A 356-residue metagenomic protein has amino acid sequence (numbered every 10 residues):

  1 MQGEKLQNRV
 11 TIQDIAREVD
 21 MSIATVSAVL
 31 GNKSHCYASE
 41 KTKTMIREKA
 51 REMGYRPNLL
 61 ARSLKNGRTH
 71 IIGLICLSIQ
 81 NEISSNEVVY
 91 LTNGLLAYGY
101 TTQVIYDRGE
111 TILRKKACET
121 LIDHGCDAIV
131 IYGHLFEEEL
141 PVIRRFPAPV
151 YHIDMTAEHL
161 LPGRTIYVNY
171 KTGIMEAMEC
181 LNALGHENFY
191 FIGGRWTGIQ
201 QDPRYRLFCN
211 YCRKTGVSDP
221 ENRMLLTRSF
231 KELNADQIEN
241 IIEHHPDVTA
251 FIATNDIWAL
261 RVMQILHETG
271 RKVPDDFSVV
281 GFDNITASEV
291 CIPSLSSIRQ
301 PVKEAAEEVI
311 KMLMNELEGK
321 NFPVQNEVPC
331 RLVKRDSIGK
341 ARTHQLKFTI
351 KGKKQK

Functional and structural regions predicted by a protein language model:
M1-Q7, T11, G67-E179, A183 (+2 more regions): Alpha-helical recognition/docking segments in bacterial nutrient-uptake and carbohydrate-utilization systems
M1-R68: N-terminal helix-turn-helix DNA-binding module of bacterial transcription factors
I23-A28, L64-I79, C180, N188-R195: Short beta-strand segments enriched in small/hydrophobic residues
K49, Y90-G94, V142, P203-T215 (+1 more regions): Alpha-helical structural signal in soluble globular domains
C76-N86, I105-I112, T165-E176, I192-Q237 (+4 more regions): Hinge/beta->alpha junction and helix N-cap segments in small-molecule ligand-binding domains
Y170, A235-K356: Flexible loop/turn connectors
E187-N188, D219-R223, K272-V279: Short acidic capping loops at alpha-helix termini that bridge into adjacent secondary structure
